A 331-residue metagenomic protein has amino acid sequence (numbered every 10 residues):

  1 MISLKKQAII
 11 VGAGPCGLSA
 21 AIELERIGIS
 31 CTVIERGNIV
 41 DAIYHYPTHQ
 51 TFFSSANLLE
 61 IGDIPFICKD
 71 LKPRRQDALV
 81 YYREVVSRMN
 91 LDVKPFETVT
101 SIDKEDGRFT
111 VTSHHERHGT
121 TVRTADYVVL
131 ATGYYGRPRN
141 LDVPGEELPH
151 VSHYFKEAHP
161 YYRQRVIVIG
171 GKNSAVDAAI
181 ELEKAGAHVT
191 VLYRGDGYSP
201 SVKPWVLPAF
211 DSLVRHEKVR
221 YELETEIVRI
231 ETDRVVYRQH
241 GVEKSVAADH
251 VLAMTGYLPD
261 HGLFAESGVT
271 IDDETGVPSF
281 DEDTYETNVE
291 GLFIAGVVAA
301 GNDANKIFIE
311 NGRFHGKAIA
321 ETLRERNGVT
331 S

Functional and structural regions predicted by a protein language model:
M1-V11, R26, D41, H45 (+5 more regions): FAD-binding core/adjacent interface of flavoenzyme oxidoreductases
I2, A8, A13-L91, V176 (+2 more regions): Beta1-alpha1 glycine-rich phosphate/pyrophosphate-binding loop at the start of Rossmann-like nucleotide-binding domains
I2-K5, I10-R36, Y154-Y198, F264 (+1 more regions): Rossmann-like dinucleotide/flavin-binding elements
G14, G37, Y134-Y135, K172-N173 (+2 more regions): Short beta->alpha connector loops
I39, I61, I102, R137 (+3 more regions): Active-site loop signature of alpha/beta-hydrolase-fold enzymes
A78-Y82, K203, L207, L292 (+2 more regions): A general structural signal for well-ordered alpha-helical segments in protein cores
N90-H118, V122-A125, K184-T275, V329-S331: A Rossmann-like FAD-binding core segment of flavoenzymes
